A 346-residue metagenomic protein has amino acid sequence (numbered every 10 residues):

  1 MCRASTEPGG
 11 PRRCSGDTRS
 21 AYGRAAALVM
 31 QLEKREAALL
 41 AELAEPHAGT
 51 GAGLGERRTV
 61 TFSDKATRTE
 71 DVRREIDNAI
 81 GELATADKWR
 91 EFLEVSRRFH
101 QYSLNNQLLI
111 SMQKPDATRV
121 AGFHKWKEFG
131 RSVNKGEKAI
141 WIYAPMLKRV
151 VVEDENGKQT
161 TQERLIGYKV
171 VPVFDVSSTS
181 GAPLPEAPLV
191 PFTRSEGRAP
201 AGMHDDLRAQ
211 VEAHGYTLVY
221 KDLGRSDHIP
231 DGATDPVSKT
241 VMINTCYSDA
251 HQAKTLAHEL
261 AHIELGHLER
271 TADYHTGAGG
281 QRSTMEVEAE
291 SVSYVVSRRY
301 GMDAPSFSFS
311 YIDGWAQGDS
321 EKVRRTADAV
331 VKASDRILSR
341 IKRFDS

Functional and structural regions predicted by a protein language model:
C2, C14-S346: N-terminal accessory/interface modules of nucleic-acid-binding and processing proteins
S5-P8: Extended amphipathic alpha-helical heptad-repeat regions
